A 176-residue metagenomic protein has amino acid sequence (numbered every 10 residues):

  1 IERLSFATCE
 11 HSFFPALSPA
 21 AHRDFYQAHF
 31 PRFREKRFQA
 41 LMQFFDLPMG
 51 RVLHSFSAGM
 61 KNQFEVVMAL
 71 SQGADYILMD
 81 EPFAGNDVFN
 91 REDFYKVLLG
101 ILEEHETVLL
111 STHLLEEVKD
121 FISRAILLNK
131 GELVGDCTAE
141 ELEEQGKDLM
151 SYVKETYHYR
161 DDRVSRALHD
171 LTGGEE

Functional and structural regions predicted by a protein language model:
E2, F6-F64: ABC-family P-loop ATPase nucleotide-binding domains
I77-E81, N86: Catalytic Walker B motif of ABC-type/P-loop ATPase nucleotide-binding domains
R91-E104: Helical segment within the ABC ATPase nucleotide-binding domain
E106-S111: Conserved H-loop
V118-D120: A short, surface-exposed alpha-helical micro-motif characterized by mixed small hydrophobic and charged/polar residues
D136-C137: ABC ATPase "signature
E140-E176: ABC ATPase nucleotide-binding domains
